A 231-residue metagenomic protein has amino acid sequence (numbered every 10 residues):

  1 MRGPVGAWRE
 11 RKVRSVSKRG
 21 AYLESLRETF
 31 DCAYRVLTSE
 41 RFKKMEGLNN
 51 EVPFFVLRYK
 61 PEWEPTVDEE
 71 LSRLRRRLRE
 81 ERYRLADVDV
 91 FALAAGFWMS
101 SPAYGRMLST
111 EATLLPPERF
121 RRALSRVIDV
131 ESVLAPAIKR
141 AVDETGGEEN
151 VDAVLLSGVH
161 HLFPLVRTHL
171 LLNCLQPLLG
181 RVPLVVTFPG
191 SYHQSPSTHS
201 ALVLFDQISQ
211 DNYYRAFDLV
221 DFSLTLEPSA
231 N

Functional and structural regions predicted by a protein language model:
S17-R76: Glycine-rich P-loop/Walker A and Walker A-like loops and their local beta1-loop-alpha1 context in P-loop NTPases
P61-M99: Adenosine ribonucleotide-centric catalytic and binding domains
P61-T66, L93-A94, L124-E131, H160-L165 (+1 more regions): Short acidic, S/G/P-rich loop/turn micro-motifs used as interaction or catalytic elements
P65-S72, G96-S100, P164-L170, S195-A201: A short acidic (Asp/Glu
A86-S132: Long, charge-dense
E118-E149, A153: Internal catalytic-core helix/loop-beta-alpha segment that presents or stabilizes conserved functional determinants
E148-L165: Conserved P-loop NTPase "ATPase switch" module shared by AAA+ and STAND
V166-N231: Glycine-rich, aromatic-bearing surface loops/beta-hairpins
